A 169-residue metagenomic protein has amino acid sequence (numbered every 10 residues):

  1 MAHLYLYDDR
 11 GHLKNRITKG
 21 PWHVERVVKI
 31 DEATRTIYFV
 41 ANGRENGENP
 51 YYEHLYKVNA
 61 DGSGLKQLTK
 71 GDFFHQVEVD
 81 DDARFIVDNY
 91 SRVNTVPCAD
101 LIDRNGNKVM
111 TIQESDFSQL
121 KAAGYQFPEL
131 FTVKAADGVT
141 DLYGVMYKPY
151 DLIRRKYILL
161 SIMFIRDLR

Functional and structural regions predicted by a protein language model:
M1-Y5, T18-E25, A41-H54, D72 (+2 more regions): A flexible loop/linker signature enriched in serine peptidases of the S9 family
D8-H12, N59-S63, R104-N105: Short loop/turn segments that connect beta-strands within beta-propeller blades
L13-T18, G64-T69: A short beta-strand motif characteristic of beta-propeller blades
R26-I30, E53, L65-K156: Non-catalytic accessory segments flanking enzyme active sites
D31-N42: Repeat-blade elements of multi-bladed beta-propeller folds
G62, G144, R166-D167: Glycine-centered flexibility sites
L152-R169: Short substrate-entry loop that stabilizes the transition state in hydrolases
